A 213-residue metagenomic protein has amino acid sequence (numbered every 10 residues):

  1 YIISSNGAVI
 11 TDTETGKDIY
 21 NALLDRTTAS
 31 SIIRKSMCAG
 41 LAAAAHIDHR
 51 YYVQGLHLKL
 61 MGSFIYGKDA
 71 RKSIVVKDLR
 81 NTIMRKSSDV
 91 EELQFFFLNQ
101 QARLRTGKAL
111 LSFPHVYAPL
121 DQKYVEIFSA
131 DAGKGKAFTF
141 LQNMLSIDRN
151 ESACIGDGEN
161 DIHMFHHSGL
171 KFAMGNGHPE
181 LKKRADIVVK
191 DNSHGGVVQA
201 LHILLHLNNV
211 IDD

Functional and structural regions predicted by a protein language model:
Y1-T27: Alpha-helical substrate-recognition element adjacent to the catalytic core
I3, A153-I155, F172, V189: Hydrophobic/aromatic beta-strand patches that form the interior of the parallel beta-sheet core in alpha/beta enzyme
N6, L93, F138, F165 (+2 more regions): Residue-level signal for inorganic ion chemistry
I19-A22, L60-F64, K136-A137, V189-N192 (+1 more regions): Short, hinge-like loop/turn segments at secondary-structure boundaries
Y20-T28, Q94, T139-L141, V210: A polyampholytic, Gly/Pro-enriched intrinsically disordered region
S31, K35, A39-A42, H46-I155 (+2 more regions): Conserved acidic, metal-coordinating active-site core of Asp-based, Mg2+-dependent phosphoryl-transfer enzymes
H167, K171-D213: Asp-based, Mg2+/Mn2+-dependent phosphohydrolase catalytic module
